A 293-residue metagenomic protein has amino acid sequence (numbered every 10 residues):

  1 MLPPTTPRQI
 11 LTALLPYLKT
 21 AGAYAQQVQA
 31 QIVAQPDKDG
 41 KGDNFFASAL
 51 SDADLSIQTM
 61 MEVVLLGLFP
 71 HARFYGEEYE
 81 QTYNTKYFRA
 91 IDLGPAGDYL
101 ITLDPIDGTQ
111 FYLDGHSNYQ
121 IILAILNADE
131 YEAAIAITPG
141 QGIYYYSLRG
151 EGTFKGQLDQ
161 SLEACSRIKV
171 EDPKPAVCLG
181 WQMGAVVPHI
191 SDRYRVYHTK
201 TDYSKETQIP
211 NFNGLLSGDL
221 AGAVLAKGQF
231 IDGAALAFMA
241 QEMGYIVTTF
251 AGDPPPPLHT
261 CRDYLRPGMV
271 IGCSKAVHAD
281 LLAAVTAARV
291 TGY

Functional and structural regions predicted by a protein language model:
M1-I106: N-terminal subdomain of lithium-sensitive/metallo-dependent phosphomonoesterases centered on the IMPase/IPPase/PAP
A21, A25, D54, L65 (+6 more regions): Residue-level signal for inorganic ion chemistry
E77, I137, A226: Conserved residues at the C-terminal ends of beta-strands
E78, P105, P139, E242 (+1 more regions): Residues immediately flanking
A90-F154: DPxDG-like acidic metal-binding loop motif
G152-K155, D159-S161, A276-D280: Short helix-loop capping/hinge motifs at secondary-structure junctions, enriched in acidic/polar residues
S166-Y293: An extended, acidic
